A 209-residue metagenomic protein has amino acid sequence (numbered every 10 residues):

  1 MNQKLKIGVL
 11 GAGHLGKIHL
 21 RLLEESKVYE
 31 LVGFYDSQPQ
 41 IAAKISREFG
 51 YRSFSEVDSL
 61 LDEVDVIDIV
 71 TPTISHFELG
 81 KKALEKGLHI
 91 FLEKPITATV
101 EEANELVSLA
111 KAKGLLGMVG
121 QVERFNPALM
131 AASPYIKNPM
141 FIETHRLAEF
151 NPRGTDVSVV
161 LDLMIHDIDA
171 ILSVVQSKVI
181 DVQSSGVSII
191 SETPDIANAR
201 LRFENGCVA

Functional and structural regions predicted by a protein language model:
M1-E48, I171: N-terminal Rossmann-like dinucleotide-binding module
H19, F49-V107: Beta-loop-alpha module in the N-terminal Rossmann-like domain of NAD(P)-dependent dehydrogenases, especially those
V32, D65, M140: Conserved acidic residues
T97-G154: A contiguous active-site-proximal alpha/beta segment in oxidoreductase catalytic domains
N151-V208: Rossmann-like dinucleotide-binding domain that binds NAD(P)(H)
